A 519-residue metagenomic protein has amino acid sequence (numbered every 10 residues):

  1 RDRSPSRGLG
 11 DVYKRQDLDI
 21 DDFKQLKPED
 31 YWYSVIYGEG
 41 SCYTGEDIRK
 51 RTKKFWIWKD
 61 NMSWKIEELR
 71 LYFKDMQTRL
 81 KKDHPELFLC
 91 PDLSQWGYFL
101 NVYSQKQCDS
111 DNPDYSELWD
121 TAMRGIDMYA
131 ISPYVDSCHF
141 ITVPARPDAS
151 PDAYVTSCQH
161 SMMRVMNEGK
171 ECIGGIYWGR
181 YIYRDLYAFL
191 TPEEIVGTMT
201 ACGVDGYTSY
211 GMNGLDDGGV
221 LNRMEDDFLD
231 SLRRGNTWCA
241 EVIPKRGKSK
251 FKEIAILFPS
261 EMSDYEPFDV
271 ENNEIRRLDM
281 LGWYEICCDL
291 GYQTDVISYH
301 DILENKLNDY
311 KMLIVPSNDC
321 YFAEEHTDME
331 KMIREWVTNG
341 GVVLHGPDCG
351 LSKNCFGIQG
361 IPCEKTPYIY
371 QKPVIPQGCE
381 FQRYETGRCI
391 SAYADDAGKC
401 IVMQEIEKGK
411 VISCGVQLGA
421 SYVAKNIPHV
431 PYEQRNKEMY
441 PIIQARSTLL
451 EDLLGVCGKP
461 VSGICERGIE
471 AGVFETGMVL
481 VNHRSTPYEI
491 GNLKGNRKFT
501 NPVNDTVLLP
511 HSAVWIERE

Functional and structural regions predicted by a protein language model:
R1, R7-C158, M162: Polysaccharide-binding and catalytic clefts of secreted carbohydrate-active enzymes
R51-L71, Q95, N112, I141-D152 (+5 more regions): The substrate-binding groove and active-site-proximal loops of carbohydrate-active enzymes, especially glycoside
P85-L87, N167-K170, T338-V342, G409: A short helix->loop->beta-strand "cap" motif at the edges of active sites that frequently abuts
L89-P91, C138-F140, C172-I176, G206-Y210: Hydrophobic faces of well-ordered beta-strands that scaffold small-molecule active sites in alpha/beta enzyme cores
S94-V102, C158-T191, G214-N222, F258-Y265: Active-site clefts of carbohydrate-active enzymes
A188, S317-E519: A conserved amphipathic helix/loop scaffold that creates a polar/acidic microenvironment used either to coordinate
T191-G235: Helix-enriched interaction subdomains in cytosolic or periplasmic regions, typified by TIR/SEFIR signaling/NADase cores
V204, L221-N308, F474-T476: Aromatic-Pro/Gly-enriched surface loop or interdomain linker that acts as a lid/target-recognition segment
